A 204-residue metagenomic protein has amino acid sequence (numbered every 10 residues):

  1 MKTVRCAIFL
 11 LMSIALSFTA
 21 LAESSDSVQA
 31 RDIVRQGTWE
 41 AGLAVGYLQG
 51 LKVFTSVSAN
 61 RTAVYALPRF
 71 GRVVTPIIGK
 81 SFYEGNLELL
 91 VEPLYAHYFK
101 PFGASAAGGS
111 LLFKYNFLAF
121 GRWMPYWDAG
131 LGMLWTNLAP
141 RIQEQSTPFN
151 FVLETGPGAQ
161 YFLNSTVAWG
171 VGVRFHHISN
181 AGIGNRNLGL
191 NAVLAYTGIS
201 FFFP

Functional and structural regions predicted by a protein language model:
M1-I33, P204: Cleavable N-terminal export/targeting peptides
E23-S25, Q29-T38, V74-L87, P101-G103 (+3 more regions): Short loop/turn motifs that connect adjacent beta-strands in outer-membrane beta-barrel proteins
D32, G71-V73, K114-N116, G158-Q160 (+1 more regions): Transmembrane beta-barrel domains of outer membrane proteins
G37-W39, N60-A66, G103-G109, W123 (+2 more regions): Residues that define the transmembrane beta-barrel architecture of outer-membrane proteins
W39-L43, G85-P93, A107-G109, P125-L131 (+3 more regions): Transmembrane beta-strands of outer-membrane beta-barrel proteins
V45-L51, R72, P93-F99, L131-N137 (+2 more regions): Transmembrane beta-strands of outer-membrane beta-barrel pores
V53-S58, F102-A106, L138-E144, A181-L188: Outer-membrane beta-barrel translocator domains and adjoining extracellular loop/strand segments of Gram-negative
P68, G189-P204: Outer-membrane beta-barrel "beta-signal"
